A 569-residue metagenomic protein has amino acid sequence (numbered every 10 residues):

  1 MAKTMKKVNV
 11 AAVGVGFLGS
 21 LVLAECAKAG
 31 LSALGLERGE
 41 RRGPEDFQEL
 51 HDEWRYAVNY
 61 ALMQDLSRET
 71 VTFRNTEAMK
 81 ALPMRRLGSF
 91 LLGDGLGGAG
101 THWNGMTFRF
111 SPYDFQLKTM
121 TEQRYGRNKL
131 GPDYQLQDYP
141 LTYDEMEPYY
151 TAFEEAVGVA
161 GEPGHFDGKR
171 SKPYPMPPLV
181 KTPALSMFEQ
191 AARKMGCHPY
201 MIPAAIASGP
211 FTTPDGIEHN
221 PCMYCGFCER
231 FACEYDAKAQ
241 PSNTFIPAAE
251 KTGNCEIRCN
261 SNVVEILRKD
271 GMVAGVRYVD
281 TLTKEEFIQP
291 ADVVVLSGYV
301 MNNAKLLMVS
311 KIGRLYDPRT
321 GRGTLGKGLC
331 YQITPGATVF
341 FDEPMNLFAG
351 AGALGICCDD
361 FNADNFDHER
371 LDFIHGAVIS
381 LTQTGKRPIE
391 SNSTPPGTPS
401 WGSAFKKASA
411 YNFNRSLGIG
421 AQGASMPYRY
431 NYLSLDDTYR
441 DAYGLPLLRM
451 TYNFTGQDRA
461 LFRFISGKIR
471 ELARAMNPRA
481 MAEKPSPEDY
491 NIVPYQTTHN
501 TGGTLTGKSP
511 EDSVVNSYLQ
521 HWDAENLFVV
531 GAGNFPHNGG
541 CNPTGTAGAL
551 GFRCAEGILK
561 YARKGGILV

Functional and structural regions predicted by a protein language model:
T4-L18: Beta1/beta-strand and adjacent pyrophosphate-binding region of the FAD-binding site in flavoprotein oxidoreductases
V10-A12, A33, L527: Conserved hydrophobic helix-helix packing surfaces used for dimerization/oligomerization
E25-K28, S32-G35, G39-R55, T252 (+7 more regions): Glycine-rich loop(s) and the adjacent beta-strand/alpha-helix scaffold that form part
E40-M63, G93-G95, A99-G105: Conserved N-terminal glycine-rich FAD pyrophosphate-binding loop of Rossmann-like flavoproteins
N59-F73, M79-S89, K118-E122, R127-N260 (+1 more regions): Conserved redox-cofactor binding core of oxidoreductases
T76-K80, M84-Q123, L130-Q135, Y139-Y143 (+6 more regions): FAD cofactor-binding and catalytic pocket of flavoenzymes
I202-I206, Y224-C228, V264-K269, N414-S425 (+3 more regions): A glycine-rich dinucleotide-binding beta-alpha-beta segment and adjacent secondary-structure elements that constitute
